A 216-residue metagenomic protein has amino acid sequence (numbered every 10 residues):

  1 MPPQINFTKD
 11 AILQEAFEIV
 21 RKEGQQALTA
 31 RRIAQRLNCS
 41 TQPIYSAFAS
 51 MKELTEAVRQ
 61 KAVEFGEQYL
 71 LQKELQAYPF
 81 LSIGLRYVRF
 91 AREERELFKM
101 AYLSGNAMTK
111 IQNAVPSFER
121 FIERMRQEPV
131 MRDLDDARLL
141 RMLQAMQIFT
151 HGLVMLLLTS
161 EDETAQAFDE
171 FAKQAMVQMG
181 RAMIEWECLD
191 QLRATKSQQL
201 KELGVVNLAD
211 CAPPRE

Functional and structural regions predicted by a protein language model:
M1-E23, A30-R32, E53-E56: Basic, helix-initiating cap at the start of DNA-binding domains
K22-Q25, N38, Y45-T55: HTH DNA-binding helix-turn interface
L28-Q35, I44: Append "Primarily bacterial transcriptional regulators
E56, Q60-I83, Y102, P116 (+1 more regions): Amphipathic alpha-helical linker/stalk segments
L70-L97, N106, D136, M146: Hydrophobic alpha-helical connector segments
F90-T109, L153-D162: Amphipathic alpha-helical segments used for helix-helix packing
N106-R132, A137-Q147, K173-R181: Amphipathic alpha-helical packing segments from all-alpha helical-bundle domains
E123-V130, T159-E216: C-terminal peripheral helix-coil segments that are non-catalytic and often amphipathic
